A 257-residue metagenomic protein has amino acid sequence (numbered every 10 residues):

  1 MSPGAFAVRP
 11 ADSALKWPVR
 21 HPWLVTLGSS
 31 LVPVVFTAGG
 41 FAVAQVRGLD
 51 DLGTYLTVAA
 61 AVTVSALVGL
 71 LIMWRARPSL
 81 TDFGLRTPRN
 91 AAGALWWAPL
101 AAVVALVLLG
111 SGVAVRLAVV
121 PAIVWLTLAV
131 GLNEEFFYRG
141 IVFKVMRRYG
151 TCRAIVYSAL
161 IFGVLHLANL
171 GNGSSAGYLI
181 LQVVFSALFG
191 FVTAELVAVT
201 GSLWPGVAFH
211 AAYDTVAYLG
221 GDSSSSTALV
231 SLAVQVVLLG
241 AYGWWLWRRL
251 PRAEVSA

Functional and structural regions predicted by a protein language model:
M1-V19, T81: Short, Lys/Arg-rich, polar N-terminal cytosolic tail immediately upstream of the first transmembrane signal-anchor
P3-P10, L49-G53, L71, A211-A257: C-terminal membrane module of polytopic membrane proteins
R20-W74, P121-A122, V230-V237: Alpha-helical transmembrane segments in multi-pass membrane proteins
H21-A38, G93-A105, I155-I161, L238-L239: Alpha-helical transmembrane segments
V43-A59, M73-F136, F143, R147-R148 (+1 more regions): Juxtamembrane helix-loop-helix connectors linking adjacent transmembrane helices in multi-pass membrane enzymes
G112-V124, G171-F185, S225-L229: Juxtamembrane helix-entry segments on the extracytoplasmic side of multipass membrane proteins
N133-A159, A198-S202: Membrane-interface helix/loop boundary segments of multi-pass membrane proteins
L179-V236: Functionally important transmembrane alpha-helices
